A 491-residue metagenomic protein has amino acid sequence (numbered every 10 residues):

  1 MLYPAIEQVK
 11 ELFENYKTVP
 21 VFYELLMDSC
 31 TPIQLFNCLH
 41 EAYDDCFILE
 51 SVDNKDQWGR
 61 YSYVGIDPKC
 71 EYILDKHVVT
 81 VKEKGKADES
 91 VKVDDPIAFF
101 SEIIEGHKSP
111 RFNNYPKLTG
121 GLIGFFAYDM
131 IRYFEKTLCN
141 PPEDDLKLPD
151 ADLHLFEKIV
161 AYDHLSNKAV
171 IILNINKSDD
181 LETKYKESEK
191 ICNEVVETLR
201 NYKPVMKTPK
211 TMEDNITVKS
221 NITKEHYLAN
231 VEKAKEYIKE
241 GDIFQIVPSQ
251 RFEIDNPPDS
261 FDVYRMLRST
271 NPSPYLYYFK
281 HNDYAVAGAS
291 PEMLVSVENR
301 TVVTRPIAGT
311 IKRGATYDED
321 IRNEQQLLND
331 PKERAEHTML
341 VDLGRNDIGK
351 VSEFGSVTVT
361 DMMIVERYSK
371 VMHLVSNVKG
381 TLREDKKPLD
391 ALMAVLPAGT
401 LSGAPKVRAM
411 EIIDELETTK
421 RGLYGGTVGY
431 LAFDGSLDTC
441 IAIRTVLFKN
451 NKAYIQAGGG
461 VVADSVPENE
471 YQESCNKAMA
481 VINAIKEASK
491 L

Functional and structural regions predicted by a protein language model:
M1-L491: Extended alpha-helical targeting/anchoring segments, especially N-terminal organellar/secretory targeting helices
